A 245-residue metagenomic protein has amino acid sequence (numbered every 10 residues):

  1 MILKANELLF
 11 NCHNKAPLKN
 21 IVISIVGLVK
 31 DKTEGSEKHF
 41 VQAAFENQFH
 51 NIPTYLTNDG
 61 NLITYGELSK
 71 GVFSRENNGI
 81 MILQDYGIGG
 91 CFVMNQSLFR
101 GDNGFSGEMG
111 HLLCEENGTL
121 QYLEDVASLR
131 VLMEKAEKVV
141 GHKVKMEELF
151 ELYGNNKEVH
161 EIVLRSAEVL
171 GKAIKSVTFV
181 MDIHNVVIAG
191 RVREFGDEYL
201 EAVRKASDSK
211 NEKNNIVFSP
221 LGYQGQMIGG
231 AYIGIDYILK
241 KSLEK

Functional and structural regions predicted by a protein language model:
M1-G71, R75-N78, E198-D208: Glycine-rich phosphate-binding loop and adjoining helix at the ATP-binding site of ATP-dependent phosphoryl-transfer
I2-K19, H50-I52, E116-K245: ATP-binding/phosphotransfer module of carbohydrate and carboxylate kinases, centering on a glycine-rich
I21-I23, E108, I216: Hydrophobic beta-strand residues in large extracellular and virion-surface proteins
I25, Q84, G190-R191: Short secondary-structure boundary segments
G27-D31, L62-T64, G89, F99 (+2 more regions): Short, active-site-adjacent cap segments at secondary-structure transitions
D31-K32, S36-H39, A43, G101-D102 (+4 more regions): Surface-exposed loop/turn and secondary-structure junction residues enriched for glycine/proline
I52-K157: Glycine/GP-enriched mid-protein hinge/lid loop-to-helix segment characteristic of carbohydrate kinases
